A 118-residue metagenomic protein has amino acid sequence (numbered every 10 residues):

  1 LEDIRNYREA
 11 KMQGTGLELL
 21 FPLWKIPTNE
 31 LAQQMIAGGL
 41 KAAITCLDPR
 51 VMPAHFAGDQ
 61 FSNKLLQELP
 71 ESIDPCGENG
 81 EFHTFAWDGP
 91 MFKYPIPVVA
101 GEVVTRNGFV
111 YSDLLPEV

Functional and structural regions predicted by a protein language model:
L1-V118: Nucleotide-activated chemistry modules centered on ATP-dependent adenylation/adenylyltransferase
